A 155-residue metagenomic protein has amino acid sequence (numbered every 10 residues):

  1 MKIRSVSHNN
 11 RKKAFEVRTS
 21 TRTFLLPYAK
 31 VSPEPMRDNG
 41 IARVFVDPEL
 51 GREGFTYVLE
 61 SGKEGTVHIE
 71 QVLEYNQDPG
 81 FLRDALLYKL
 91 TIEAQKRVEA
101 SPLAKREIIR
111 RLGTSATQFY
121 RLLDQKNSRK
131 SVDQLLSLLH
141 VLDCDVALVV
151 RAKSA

Functional and structural regions predicted by a protein language model:
M1-L112, A116, R129, D133 (+3 more regions): Motif-centric detector for short Cys/His coordination patterns
Q118-Y120: Short beta-strands and strand-loop turn motifs
L123, Q134: DNA major-groove recognition helix of helix-turn-helix
K126: Catalytic-site neighborhood detector that most strongly recognizes the C-terminal catalytic loop/helix of tyrosine
